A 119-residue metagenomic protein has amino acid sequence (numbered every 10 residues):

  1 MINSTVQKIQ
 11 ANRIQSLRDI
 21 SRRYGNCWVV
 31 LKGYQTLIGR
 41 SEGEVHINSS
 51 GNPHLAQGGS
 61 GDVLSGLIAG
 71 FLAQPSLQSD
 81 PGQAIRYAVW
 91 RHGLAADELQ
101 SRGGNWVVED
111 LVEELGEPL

Functional and structural regions predicted by a protein language model:
M1-S50: Glycine-rich phosphate/dinucleotide-binding loop and adjoining beta-alpha-beta core of small-molecule
S4, G43, P53, L77-S79 (+2 more regions): N-terminal loops that bind phosphate or other acidic moieties and the adjacent beta-alpha structural core
S4-R13, S76-R86, G104: Short, charged, surface-exposed loops that flank catalytic or proteolytic processing sites
L17-S21, Q35, N52, A69-L72 (+2 more regions): Generic hydrophobic alpha-helical scaffold/packing signal
Q35, H92-G93: Glycine-rich beta-alpha junction loops
I47-G59: Short pre-catalytic strand/loop immediately N-terminal to key active-site residues, enriched for Gly-Thr
Q57-R91: Short, small-residue alpha-helix embedded
G93-L119: Charged C-terminal helix
